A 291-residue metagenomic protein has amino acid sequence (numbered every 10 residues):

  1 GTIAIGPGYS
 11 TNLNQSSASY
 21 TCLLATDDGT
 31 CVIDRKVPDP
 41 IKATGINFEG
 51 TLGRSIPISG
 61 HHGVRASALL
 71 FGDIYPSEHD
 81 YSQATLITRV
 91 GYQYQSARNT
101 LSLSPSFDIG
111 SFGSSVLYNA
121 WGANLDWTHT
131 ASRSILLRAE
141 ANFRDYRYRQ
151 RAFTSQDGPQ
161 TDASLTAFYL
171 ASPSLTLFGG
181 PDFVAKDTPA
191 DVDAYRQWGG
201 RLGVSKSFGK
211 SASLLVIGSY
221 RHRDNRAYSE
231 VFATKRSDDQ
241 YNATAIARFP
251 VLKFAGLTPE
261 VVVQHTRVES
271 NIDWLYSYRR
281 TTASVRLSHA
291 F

Functional and structural regions predicted by a protein language model:
T2-F291: Gram-negative and organellar
